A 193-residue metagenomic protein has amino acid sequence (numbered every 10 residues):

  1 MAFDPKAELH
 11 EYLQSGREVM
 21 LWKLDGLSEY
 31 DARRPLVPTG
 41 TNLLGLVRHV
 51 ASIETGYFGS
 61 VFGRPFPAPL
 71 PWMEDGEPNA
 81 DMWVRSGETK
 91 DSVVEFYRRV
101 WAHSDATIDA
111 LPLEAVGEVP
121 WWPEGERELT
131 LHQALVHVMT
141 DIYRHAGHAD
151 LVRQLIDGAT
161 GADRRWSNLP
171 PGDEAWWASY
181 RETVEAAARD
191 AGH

Functional and structural regions predicted by a protein language model:
M1-P5: Short, contiguous pre-domain boundary segments
K6, H10-D25, E29-N79, V119-H193: Short, contiguous alpha-helical
S28, S86-V93, P112-L113, L129-T130: General structural signal for secondary-structure boundaries
F66-D105: Helix-adjacent hinge/juxtasegments
H103-T107, L111-E114: Histidine/lysine/aspartate-rich catalytic loop segments that bind and position anionic ligands
